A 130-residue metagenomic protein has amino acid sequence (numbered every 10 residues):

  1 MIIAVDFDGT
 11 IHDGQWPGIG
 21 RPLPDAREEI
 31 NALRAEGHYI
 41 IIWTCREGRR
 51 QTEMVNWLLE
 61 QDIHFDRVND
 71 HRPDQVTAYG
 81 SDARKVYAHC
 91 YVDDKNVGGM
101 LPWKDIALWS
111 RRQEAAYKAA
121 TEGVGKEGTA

Functional and structural regions predicted by a protein language model:
M1-A130: HAD-like aspartate-dependent phosphatase fold
